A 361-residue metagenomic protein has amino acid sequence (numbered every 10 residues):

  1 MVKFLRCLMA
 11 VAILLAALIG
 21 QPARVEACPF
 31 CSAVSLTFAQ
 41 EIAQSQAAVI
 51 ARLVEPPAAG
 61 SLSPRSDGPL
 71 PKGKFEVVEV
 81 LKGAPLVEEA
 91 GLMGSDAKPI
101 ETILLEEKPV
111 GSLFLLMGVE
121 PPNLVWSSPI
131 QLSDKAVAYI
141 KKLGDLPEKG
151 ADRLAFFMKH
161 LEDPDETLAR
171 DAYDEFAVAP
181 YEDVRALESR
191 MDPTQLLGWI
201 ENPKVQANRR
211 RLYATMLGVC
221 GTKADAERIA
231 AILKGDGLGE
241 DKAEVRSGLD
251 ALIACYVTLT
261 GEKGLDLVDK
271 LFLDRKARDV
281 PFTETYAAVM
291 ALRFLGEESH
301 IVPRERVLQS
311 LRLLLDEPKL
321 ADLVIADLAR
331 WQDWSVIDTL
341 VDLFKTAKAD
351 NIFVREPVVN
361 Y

Functional and structural regions predicted by a protein language model:
M1-A12, I19-G20: Bacterial N-terminal signal peptides that target proteins for export
I19-P164, L168-D171, A177: Transition segments tied to proteolytic processing and entry into folded domains
P57, G118, L161-D165, F176 (+10 more regions): Sec/Tat-exported extracytoplasmic proteins
P122-K135, D266-L295: Eukaryotic alpha-helical scaffold "rod" segments
Y139-P147, R170-L187, N208-T222, R246-T260 (+3 more regions): Structural detector for internal amphipathic alpha-helices that build alpha-solenoid repeat scaffolds
G150-M158, E182-W199, T222-G237, G261-L273 (+2 more regions): Amphipathic alpha-helical scaffolding segments comprising HEAT/armadillo-like alpha-solenoid repeats
L161-D165, G198-V205, I232-E244, K270-F282 (+3 more regions): Solenoid-like repeat scaffolds
